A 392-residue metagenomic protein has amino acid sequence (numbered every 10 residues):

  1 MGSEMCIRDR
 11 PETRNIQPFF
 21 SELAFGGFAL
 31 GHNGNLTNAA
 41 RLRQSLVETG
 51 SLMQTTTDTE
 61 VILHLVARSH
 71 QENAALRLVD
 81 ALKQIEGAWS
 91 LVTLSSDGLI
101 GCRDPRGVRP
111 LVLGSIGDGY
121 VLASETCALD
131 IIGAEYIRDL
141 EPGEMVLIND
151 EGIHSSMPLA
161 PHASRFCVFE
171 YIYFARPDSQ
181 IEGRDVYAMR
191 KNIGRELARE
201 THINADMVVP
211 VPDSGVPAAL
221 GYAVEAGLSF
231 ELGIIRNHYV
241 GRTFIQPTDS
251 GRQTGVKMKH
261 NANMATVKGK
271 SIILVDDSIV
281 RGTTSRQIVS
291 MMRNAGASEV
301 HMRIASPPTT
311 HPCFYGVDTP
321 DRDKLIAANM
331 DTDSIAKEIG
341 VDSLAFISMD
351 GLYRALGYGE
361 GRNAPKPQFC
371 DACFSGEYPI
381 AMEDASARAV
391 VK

Functional and structural regions predicted by a protein language model:
S3-E4, R8-P142, L147-A205, V211 (+1 more regions): Conserved short alpha-helical segments that host acidic/polar catalytic motifs at enzyme active sites
R8, N38, V108-R109, L129-I131 (+6 more regions): Flexible loop/turn segments at secondary-structure boundaries
S51, Q71-E72, E200-D206, V224-E231 (+2 more regions): Secondary-structure transition/capping motifs at alpha-helix termini and the adjoining loop/turn into the next element
T55, E60, F230-G241, E338-L356: A conserved beta-strand->alpha-helix junction
V61-N73, P212, V224-R242: Amphipathic alpha-helical
L82, D97-G98, R103, S115 (+3 more regions): PRPP-dependent phosphoribosyltransferase catalytic core
V208, G215-Y222, A226, F230 (+2 more regions): Extended, hydrophobic alpha-helical segments in both membrane/secreted and soluble proteins
G227-I272, T283, T310-D318: Short, glycine/charge-rich flexible loops or terminal/linker lids adjacent to PRPP-binding catalytic cores
